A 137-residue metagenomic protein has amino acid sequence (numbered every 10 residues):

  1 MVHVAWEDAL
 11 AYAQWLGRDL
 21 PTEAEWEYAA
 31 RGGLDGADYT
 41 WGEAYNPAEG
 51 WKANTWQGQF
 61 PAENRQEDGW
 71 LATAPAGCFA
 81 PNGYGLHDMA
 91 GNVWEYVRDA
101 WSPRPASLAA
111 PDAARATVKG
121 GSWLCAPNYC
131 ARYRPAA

Functional and structural regions predicted by a protein language model:
V2-A136: Functional-site microenvironments in short loops/helix caps that host divalent-cation chemistry
